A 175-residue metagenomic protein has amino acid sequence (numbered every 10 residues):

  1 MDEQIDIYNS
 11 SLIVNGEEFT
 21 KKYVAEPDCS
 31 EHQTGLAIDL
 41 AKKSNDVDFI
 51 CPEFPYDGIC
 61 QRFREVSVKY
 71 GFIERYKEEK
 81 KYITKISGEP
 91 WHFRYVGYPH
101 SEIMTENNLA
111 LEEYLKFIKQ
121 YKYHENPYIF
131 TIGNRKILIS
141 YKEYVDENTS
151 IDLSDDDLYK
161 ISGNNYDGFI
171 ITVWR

Functional and structural regions predicted by a protein language model:
M1-T131, R135-R175: Cell-envelope/glycan interface and biosynthesis
